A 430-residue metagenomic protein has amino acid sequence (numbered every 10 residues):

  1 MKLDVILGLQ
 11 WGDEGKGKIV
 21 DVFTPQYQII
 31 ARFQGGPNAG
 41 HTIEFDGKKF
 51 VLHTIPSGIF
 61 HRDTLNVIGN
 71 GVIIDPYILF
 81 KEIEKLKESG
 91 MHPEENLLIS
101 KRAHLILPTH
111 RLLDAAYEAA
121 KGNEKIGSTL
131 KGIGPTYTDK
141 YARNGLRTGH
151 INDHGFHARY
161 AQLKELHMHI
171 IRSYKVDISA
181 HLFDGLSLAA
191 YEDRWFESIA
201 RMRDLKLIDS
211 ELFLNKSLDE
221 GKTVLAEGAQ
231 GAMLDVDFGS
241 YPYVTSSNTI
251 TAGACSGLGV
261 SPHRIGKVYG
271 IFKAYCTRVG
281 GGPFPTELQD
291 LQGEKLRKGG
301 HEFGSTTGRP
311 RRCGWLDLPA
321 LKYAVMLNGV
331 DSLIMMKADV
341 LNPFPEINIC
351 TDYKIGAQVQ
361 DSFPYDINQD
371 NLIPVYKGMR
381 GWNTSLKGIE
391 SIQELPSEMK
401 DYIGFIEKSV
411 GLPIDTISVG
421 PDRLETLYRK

Functional and structural regions predicted by a protein language model:
M1-K430: Non-transmembrane, aqueous-exposed alpha-helical and coiled segments at domain scale
